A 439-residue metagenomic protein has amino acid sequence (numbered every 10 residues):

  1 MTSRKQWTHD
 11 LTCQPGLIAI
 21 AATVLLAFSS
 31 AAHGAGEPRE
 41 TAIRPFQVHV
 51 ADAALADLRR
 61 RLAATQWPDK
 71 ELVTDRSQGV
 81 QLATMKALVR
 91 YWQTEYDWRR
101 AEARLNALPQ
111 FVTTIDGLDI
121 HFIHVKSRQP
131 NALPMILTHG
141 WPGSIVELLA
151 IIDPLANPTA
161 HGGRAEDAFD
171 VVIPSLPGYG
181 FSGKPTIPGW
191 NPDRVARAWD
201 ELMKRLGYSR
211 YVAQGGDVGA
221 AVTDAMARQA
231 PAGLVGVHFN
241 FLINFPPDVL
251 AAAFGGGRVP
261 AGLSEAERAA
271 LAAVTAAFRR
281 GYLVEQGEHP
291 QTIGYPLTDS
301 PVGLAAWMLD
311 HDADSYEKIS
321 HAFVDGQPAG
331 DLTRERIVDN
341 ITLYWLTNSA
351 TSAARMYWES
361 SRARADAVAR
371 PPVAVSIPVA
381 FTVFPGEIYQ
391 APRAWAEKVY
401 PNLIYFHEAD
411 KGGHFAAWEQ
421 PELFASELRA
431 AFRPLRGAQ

Functional and structural regions predicted by a protein language model:
G16-F28: Bacterial N-terminal signal peptides
L55-K126, N131, R336, W345-N348 (+1 more regions): Non-catalytic accessory segments flanking enzyme active sites
W98-R100, V146, G163, L176-W190 (+2 more regions): Glycine-rich "HGGG/HGxG" loop immediately N-terminal to the catalytic nucleophile of the alpha/beta-hydrolase
A132-G140: Short beta-strand element of the alpha/beta-hydrolase
P154, P158-A160, S209-V259: Conserved hydrolase catalytic core segment
L155-F181: Conserved alpha/beta-hydrolase
D193-Y211: Conserved acidic catalytic loop of the alpha/beta-hydrolase fold
Q286-Q439: C-terminal subdomain of alpha/beta-hydrolase-fold enzymes, centered on the catalytic histidine and its supporting
